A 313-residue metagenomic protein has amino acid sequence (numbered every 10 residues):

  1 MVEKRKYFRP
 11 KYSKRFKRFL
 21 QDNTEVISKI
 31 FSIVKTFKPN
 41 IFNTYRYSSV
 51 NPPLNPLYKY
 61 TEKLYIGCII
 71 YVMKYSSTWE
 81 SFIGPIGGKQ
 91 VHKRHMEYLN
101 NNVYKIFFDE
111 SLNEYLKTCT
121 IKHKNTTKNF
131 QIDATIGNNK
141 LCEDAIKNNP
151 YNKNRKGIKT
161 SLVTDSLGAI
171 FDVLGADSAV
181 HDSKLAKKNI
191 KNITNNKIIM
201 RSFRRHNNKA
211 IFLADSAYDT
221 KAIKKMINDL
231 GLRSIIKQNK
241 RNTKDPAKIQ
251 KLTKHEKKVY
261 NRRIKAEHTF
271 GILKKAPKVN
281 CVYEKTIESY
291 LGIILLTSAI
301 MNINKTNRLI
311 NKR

Functional and structural regions predicted by a protein language model:
M1-R313: Short alpha-helical elements
